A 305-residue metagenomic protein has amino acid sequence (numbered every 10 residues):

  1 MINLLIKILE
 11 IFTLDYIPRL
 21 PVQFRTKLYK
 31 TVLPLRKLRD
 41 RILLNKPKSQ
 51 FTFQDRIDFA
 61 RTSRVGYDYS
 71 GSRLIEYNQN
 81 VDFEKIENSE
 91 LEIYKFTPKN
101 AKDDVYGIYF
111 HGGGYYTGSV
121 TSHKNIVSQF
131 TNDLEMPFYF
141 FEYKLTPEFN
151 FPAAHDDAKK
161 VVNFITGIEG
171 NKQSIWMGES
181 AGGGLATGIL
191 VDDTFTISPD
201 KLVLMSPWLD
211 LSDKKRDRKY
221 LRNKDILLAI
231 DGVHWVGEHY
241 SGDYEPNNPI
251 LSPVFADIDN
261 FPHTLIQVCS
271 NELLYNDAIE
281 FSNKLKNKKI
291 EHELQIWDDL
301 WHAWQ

Functional and structural regions predicted by a protein language model:
M1-P98: A glycine/proline-hinged amphipathic helix-loop "lid/cap" segment that gates access to hydrophobic ligand pockets
I8, D82-E84, N88-Y94, P98-Q305: Alpha/beta-hydrolase superfamily serine-hydrolase fold, recognizing
